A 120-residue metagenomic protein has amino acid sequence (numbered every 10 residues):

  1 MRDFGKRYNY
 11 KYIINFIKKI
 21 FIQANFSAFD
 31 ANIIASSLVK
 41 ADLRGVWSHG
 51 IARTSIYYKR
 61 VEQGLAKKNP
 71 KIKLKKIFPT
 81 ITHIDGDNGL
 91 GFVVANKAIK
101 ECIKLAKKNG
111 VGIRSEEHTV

Functional and structural regions predicted by a protein language model:
M1-A24: Generic N-terminal amphipathic, Lys/Arg-enriched alpha-helix
I22-N25, K40-W47: N-terminal and secondary-structure boundary signal
F26-A31: Helix N-cap / loop-to-helix initiation motif
G50-I103: Active-site cofactor/substrate anionic-group-binding motifs, chiefly glycine- and Lys/Arg-rich phosphate-binding loops
T80-H83, G110-R114: Structural motif
E101-G112: Conserved catalytic cysteine-centered active-site region of acyl-thioester-dependent Claisen-condensing enzymes
H118-V120: Conserved small/polar residues in nucleotide/adenosyl-binding loops
